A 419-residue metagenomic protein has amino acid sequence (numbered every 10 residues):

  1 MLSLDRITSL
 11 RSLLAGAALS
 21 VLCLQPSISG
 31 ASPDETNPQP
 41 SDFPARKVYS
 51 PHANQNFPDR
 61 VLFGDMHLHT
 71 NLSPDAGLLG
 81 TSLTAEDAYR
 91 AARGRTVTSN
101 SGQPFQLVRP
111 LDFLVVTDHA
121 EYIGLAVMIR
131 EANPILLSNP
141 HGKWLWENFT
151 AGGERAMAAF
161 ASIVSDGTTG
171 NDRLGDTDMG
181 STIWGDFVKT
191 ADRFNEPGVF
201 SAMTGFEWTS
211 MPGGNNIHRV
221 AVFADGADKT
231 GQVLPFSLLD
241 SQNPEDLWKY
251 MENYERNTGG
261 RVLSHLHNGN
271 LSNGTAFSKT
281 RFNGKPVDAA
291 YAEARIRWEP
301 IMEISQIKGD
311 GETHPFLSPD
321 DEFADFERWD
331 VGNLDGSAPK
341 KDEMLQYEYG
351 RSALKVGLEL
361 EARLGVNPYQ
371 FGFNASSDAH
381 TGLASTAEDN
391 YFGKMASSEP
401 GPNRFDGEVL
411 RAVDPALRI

Functional and structural regions predicted by a protein language model:
L2-A15: Bacterial N-terminal signal peptides that target proteins for export
S3, P26-S27, Q39, D378: Generic low-complexity segments that are intrinsically disordered, proline-rich and/or Lys/Arg-biased
D5, L19-S20, V61: A general, composition-driven signal for non-globular sequence regions
L13-Q25: Bacterial N-terminal signal peptides
L24-D34: Bacterial Sec-dependent signal peptides at the C-terminal "C-region" and cleavage site
S32-I419: Extended, charged catalytic domains and RNA/DNA-binding interfaces, predominantly in divalent-metal-using enzymes
